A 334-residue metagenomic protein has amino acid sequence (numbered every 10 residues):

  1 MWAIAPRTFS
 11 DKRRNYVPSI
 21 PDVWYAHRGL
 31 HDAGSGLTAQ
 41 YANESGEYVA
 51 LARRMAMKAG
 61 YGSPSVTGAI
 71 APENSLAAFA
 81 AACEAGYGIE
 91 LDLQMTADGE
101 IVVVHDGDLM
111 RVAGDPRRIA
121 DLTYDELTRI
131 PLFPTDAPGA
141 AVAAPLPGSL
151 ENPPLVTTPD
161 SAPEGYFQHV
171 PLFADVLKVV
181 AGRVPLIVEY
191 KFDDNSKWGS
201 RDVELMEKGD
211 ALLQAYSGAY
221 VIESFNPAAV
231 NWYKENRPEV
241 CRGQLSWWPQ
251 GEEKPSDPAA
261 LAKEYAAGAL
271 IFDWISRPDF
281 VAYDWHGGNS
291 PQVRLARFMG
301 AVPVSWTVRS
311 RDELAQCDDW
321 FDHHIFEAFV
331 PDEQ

Functional and structural regions predicted by a protein language model:
M1-Q334: Phosphate-group recognition and catalysis centered on beta-loop-alpha active-site segments
